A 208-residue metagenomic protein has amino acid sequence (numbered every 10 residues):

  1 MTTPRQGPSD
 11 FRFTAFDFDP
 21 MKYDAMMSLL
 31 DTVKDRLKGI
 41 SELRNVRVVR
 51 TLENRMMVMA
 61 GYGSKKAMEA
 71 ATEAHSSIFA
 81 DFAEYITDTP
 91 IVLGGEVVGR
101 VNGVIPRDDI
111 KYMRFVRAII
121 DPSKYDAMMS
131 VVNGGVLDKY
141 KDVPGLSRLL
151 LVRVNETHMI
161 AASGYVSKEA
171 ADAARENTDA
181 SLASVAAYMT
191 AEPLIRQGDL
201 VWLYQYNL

Functional and structural regions predicted by a protein language model:
M1-M57, G61-L208: Short S/T/G/P-rich N-terminal loop/turn motif that feeds into the first structured element of a domain
